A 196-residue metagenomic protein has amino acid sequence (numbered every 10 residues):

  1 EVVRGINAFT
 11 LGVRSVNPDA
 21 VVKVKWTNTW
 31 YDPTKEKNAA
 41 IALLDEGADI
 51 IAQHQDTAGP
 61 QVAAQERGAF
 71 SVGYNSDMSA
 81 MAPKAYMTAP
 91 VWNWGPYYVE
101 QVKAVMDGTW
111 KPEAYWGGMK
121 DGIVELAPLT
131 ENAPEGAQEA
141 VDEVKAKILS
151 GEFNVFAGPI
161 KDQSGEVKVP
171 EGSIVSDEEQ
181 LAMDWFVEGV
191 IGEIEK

Functional and structural regions predicted by a protein language model:
E1-K196: A residue-level marker of the well-folded mature domains of exported/periplasmic proteins
